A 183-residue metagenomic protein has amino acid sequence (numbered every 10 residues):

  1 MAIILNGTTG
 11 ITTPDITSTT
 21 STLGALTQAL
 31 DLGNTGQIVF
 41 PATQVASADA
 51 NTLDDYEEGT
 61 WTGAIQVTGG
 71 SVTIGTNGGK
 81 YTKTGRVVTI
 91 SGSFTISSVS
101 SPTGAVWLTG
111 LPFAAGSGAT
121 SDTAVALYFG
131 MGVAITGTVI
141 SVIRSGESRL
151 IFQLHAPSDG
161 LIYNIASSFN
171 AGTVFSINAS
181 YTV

Functional and structural regions predicted by a protein language model:
M1-G70, S91, T95-S98: Intrinsic low-complexity, repeat-rich intrinsically disordered segments enriched in small/flexible residues
N6, T73-G78, S93-V183: Extracellular jelly-roll beta-sandwich "head" domains, especially the C-terminal globular C1q domain
A29, G78-K80: Short, surface-exposed charged micro-motifs
V88: Substrate-binding and catalytic surfaces of secreted/luminal carbohydrate-active proteins
